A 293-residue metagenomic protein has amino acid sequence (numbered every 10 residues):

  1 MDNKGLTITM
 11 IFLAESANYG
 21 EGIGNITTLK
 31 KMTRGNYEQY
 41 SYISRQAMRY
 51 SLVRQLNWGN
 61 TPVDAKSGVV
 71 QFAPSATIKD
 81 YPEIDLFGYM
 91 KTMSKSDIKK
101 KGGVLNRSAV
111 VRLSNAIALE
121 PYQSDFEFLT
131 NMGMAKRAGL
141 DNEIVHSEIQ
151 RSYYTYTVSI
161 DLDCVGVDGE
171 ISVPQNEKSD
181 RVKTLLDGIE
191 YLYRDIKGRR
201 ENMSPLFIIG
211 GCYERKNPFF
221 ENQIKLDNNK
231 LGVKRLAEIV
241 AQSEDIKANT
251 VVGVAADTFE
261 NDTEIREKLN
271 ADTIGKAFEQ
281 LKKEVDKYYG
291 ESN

Functional and structural regions predicted by a protein language model:
M1-N293: RNA-binding basic/glycine-rich loop and surface signature characteristic of RAMP-family CRISPR effectors
